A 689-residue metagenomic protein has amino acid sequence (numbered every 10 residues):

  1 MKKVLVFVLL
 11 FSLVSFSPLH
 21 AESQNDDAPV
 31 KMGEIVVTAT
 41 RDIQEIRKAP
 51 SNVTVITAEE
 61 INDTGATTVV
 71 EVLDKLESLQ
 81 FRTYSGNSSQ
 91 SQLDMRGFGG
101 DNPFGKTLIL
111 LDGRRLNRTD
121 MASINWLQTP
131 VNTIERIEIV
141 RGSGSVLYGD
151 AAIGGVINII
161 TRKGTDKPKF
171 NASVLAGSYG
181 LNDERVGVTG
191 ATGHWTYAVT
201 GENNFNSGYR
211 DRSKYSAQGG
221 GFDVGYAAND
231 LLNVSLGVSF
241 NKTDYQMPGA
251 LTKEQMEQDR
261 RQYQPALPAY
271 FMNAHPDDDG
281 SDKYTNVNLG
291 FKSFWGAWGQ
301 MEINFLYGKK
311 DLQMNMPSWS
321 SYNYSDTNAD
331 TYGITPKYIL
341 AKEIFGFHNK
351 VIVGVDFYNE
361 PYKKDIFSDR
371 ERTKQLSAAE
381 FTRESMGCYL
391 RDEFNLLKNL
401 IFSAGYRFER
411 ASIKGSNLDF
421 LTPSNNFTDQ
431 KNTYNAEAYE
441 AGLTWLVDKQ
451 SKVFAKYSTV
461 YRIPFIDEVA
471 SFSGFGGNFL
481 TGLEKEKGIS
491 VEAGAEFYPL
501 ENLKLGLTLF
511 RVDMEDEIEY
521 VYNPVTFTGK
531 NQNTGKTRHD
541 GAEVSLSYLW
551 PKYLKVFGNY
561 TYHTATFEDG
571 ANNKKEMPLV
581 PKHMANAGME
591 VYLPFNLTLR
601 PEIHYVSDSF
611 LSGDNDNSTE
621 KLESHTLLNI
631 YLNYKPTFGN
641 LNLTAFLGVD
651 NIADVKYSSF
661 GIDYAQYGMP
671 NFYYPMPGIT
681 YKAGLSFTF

Functional and structural regions predicted by a protein language model:
F7, Y226-A228, S239, L390-D392 (+2 more regions): Conserved C-terminal beta-signal and adjacent last beta-strands/turns of outer-membrane beta-barrel proteins
V69-V72, Q92-R96, T107-L110, N125-P130 (+3 more regions): N-terminal periplasmic accessory domains that precede and gate Gram-negative outer-membrane beta-barrel machines
R114-R141, G482: Short acidic/polar hinge/loop motifs at secondary-structure boundaries that mediate gating or recognition
A176-F205, R210-G249, D278-G296, L340 (+4 more regions): Transmembrane beta-barrel wall of Gram-negative outer-membrane proteins
H194-W195, Q300-M316, I366, T444-P464 (+4 more regions): Membrane-embedded beta-barrel scaffold of Gram-negative outer-membrane proteins
D230-N241, G280-T422, T428-D429, L446 (+5 more regions): Face-selective signature of the C-terminal outer-membrane beta-barrel domain
A250, Q255, N359-S368, R410-P423 (+6 more regions): Surface-exposed extracellular loop regions of Gram-negative outer-membrane beta-barrel proteins, predominantly
F345, L397, F402, R410 (+4 more regions): Gram-negative outer-membrane beta-barrel transporters
